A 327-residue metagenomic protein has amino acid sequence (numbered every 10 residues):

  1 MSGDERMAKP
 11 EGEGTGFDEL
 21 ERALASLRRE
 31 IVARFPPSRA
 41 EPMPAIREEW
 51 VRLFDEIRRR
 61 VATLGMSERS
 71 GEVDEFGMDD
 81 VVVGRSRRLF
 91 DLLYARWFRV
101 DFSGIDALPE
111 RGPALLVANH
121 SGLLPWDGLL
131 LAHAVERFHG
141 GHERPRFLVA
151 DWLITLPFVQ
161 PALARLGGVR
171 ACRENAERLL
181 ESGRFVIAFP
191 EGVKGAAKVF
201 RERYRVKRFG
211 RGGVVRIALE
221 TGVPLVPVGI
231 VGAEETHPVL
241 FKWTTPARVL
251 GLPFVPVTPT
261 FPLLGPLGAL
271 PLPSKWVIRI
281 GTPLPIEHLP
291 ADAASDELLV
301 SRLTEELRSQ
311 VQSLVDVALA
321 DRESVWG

Functional and structural regions predicted by a protein language model:
R6-V135, H139-P145, V149-E174, W243 (+1 more regions): Membrane-anchoring hydrophobic helices of lipid-metabolizing enzymes
A23, L27-E30, G222, L264 (+1 more regions): Low-complexity, intrinsically disordered/propeptide-like segments
A95-A294: Soluble catalytic domains of membrane acyltransferases
P271-G327: C-terminal terminal-subdomain/extension
